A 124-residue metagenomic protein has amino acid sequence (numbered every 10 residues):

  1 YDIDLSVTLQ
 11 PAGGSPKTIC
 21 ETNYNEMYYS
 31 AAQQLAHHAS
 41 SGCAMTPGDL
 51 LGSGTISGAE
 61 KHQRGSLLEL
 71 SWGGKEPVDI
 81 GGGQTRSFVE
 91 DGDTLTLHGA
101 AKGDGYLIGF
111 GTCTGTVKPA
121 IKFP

Functional and structural regions predicted by a protein language model:
Y1-P124: Catalytic-pocket segment enriched in acidic/His residues
